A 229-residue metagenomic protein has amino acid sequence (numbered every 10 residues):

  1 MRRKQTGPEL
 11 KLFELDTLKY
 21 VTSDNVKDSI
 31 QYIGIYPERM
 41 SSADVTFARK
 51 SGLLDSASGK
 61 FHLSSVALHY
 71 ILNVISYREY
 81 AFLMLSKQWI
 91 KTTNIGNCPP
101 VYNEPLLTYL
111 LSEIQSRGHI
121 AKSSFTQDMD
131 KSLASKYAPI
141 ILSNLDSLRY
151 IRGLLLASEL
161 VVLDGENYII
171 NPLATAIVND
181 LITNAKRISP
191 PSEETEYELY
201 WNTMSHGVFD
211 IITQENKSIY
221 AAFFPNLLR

Functional and structural regions predicted by a protein language model:
M1-R229: Donor-sugar nucleotide-binding helix/loop cap in glycosyltransferases
